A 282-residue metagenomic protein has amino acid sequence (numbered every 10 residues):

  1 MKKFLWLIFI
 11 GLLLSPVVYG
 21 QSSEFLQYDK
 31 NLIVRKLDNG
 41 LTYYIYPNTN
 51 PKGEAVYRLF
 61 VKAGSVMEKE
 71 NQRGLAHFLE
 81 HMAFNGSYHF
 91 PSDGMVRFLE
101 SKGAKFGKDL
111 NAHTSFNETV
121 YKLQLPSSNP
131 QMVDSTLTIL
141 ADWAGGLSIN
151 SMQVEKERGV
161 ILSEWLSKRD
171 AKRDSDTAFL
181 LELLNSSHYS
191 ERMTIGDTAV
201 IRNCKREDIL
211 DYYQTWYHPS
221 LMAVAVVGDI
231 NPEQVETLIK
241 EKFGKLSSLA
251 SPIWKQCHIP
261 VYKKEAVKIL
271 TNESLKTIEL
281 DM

Functional and structural regions predicted by a protein language model:
F4-L14: Sec-dependent N-terminal signal peptides
Q21-R35, Y121, L181-M222, W254-H258: Histidine-acidic residue clusters that define the catalytic metal-binding segment of zinc metallopeptidase domains
F25-F60: Mature N-terminal segment immediately following signal peptide/propeptide cleavage in secreted/periplasmic
K52-E54, G103, T114-E118, K156 (+5 more regions): Short, solvent-exposed loop/turn segments at the edges of secondary structure
V61-A76, H81-R173, N203, L210-L221 (+2 more regions): Active-site-adjacent, His/Asp/Glu-enriched structural segments that form or flank metal-binding and acid/base networks
S135, S175-T177, T198: Coil residues (strongly favoring Ser/Thr
S186, A223-M282: An aromatic/glycine/proline-enriched structural segment found at the starts of mature extracellular/organellar domains
